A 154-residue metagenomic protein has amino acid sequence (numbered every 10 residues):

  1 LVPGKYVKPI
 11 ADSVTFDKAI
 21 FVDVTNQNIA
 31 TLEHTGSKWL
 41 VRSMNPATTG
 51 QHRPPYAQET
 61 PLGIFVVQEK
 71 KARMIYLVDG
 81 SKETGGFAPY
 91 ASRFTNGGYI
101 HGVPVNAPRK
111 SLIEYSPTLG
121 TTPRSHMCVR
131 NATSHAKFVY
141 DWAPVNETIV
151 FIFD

Functional and structural regions predicted by a protein language model:
L1, M44-P46, I64-V66, I149: Well-ordered beta-strand positions in beta-sheet-rich domains
L1-K18: Boundary regions of SH3-family modules and the immediately adjacent low-complexity/disordered segments in eukaryotic
G4-K8, P46-R53, P104-P108: A short, sequence-level motif marking secondary-structure junctions
Y6, N26, E33-T35, K71 (+3 more regions): A mature extracytoplasmic/lumenal domain signature
T15-A19, Y56-K70: Short, surface-exposed secondary-structure junctions/capping segments
V24-T60: Glycine-rich catalytic cores of cysteine/serine-nucleophile enzymes that process amide/ester linkages in cell-envelope
I29, V67, S92: Conserved hydrophobic/aromatic pocket- or pore-lining residues that grip, position, or stack substrates in active sites
L62, M74-D154: Exported/periplasmic cell-wall-interacting domains
